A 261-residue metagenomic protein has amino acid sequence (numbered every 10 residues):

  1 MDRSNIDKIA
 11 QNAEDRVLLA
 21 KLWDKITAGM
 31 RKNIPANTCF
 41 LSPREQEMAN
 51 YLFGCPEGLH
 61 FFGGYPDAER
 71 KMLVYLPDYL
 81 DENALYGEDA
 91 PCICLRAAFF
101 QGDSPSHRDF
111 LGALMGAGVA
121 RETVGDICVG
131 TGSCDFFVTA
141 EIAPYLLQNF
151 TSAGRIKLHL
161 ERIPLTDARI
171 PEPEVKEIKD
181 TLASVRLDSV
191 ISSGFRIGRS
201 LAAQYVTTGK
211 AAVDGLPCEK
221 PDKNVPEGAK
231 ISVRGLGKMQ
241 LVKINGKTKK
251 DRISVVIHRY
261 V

Functional and structural regions predicted by a protein language model:
M1-D188, G194, P217, N224 (+2 more regions): Ferredoxin-like alpha/beta domains used as RNA- or RNAP-binding modules
Y205-V206, V225: Short, well-ordered loop/turn sites that connect or cap secondary structure elements
T208-L216: Short, structured beta-strand/loop micro-motifs enriched in basic residues and often containing a Trp
A212, K223-P226: Short secondary-structure transition/capping segments
